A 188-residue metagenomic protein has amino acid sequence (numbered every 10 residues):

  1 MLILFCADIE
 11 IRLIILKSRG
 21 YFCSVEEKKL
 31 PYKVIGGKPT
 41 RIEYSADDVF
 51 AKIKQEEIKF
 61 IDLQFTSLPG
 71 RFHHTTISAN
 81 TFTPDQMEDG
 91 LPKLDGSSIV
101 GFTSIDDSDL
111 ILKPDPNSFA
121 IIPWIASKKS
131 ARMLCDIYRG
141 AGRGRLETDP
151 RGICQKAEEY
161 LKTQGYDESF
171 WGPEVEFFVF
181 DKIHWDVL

Functional and structural regions predicted by a protein language model:
I3-L4, D8-K17, Y21: Short, positively charged and aromatic/hydrophobic N-terminal segments
G20-L188: ATP/Mg2+-dependent ligation/transfer catalytic cores
